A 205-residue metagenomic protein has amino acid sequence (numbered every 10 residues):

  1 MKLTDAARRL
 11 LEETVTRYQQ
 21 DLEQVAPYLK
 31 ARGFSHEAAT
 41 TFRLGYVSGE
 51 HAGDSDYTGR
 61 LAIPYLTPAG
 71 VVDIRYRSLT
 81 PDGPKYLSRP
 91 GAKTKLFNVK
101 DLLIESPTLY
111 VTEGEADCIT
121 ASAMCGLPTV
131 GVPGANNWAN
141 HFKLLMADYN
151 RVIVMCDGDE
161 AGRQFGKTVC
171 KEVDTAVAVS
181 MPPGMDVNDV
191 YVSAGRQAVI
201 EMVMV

Functional and structural regions predicted by a protein language model:
M1-A62, P68, L103-I104, E172-V173 (+1 more regions): TOPRIM metal-binding catalytic domain and adjacent DNA-binding surface shared by DnaG-type primases
A7, S48-N150, F165-G166: Phosphate-handling DNA/RNA-contact segment within nucleic-acid enzymes
T58-R60, L144-Y149, N188-E201: Short, surface-exposed amphipathic charged segments that create phosphate/polyanion-binding patches used for binding
V111, Y149-A161, S180: Acidic beta-strand-to-loop metal/phosphate-binding motif
P128, T175-A178: Conserved beta-strand segments of alpha/beta enzyme cores
V132-W138, C156-E160, M181-G184: Short, acidic/turn-prone active-site loops that include or flank metal/cofactor- and phosphate-binding residues
Q164-D174: Short, aromatic/basic amphipathic alpha-helical patches
